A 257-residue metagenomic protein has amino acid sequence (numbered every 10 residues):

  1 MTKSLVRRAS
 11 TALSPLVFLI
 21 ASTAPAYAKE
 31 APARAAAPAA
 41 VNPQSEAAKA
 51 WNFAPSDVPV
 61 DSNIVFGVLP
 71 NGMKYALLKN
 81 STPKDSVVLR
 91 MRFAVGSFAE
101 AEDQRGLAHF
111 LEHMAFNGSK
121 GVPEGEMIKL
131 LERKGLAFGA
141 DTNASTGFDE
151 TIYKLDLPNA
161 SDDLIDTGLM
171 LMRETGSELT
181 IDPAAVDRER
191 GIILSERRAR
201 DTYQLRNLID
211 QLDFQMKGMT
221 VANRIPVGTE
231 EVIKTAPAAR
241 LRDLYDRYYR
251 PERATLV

Functional and structural regions predicted by a protein language model:
T2-L13: Bacterial N-terminal signal peptides that target proteins for export
L13-L16, A37: Generic short amphipathic/hydrophobic targeting helices enriched at N-termini, encompassing Sec-type signal peptides
L19-Y27: C-terminal segment of classical bacterial N-terminal signal peptides
A26-A35: Boundary at the C-terminal end of the N-terminal hydrophobic targeting segment
N42-G67, Y153-D156, D210-A254: Histidine-acidic residue clusters that define the catalytic metal-binding segment of zinc metallopeptidase domains
W51-R92: Mature N-terminal segment immediately following signal peptide/propeptide cleavage in secreted/periplasmic
K74-Y75, R253-T255: Beta-sheet entry/capping signal
F93-A108, E112-R206, T235, R240-R253: Active-site-adjacent, His/Asp/Glu-enriched structural segments that form or flank metal-binding and acid/base networks
